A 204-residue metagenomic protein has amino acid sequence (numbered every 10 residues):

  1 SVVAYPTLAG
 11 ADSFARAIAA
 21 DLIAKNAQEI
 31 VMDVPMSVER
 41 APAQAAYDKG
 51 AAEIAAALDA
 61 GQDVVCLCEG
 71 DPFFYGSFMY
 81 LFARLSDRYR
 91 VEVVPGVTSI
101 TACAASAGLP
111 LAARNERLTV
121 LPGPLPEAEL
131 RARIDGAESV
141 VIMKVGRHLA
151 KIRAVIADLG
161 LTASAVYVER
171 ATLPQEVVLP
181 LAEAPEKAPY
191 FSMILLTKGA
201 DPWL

Functional and structural regions predicted by a protein language model:
V3-R40: N-terminal glycine-rich anion-binding loop in soluble enzyme alpha/beta folds
Y5, V31, C66-C68, V93-G96 (+3 more regions): General beta-strand structural signal in soluble alpha/beta enzymes
P6-G10, V34-P35, V97-S99, E116-L125 (+2 more regions): Short, acidic/turn-prone active-site loops that include or flank metal/cofactor- and phosphate-binding residues
P6-T7, D12, Q62, I134-L204: A contiguous loop/helix-start segment that scaffolds small-molecule binding in enzyme catalytic cores
A19-A24, L81-R84, G108-L109, A154-L161 (+1 more regions): Short, solvent-exposed amphipathic alpha-helical segments in soluble enzyme and RNA/protein-processing domains
D21, I30-C66: Glycine/small-residue-rich loop that forms an oxyanion/phosphate-binding "nest" at active or ligand-binding sites
E69-G136, P185, K198-P202: Class I SAM-dependent methyltransferase SAM-binding "motif I" and its flanking Rossmann-like core
